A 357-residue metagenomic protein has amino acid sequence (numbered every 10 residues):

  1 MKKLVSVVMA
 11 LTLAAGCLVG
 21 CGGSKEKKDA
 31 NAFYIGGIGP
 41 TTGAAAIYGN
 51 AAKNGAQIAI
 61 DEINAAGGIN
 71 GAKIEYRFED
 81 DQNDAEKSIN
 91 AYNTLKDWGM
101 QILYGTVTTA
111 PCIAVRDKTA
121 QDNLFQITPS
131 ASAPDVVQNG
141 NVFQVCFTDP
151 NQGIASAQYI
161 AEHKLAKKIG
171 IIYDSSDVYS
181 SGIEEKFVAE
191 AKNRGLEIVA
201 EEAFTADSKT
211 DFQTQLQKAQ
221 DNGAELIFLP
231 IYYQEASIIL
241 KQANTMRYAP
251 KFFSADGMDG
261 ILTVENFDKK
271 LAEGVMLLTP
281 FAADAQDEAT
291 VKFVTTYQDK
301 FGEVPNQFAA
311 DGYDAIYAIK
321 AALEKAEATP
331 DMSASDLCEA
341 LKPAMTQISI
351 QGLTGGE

Functional and structural regions predicted by a protein language model:
M1-L11: Positively charged n-region of N-terminal signal peptides that target proteins for export
V7, G22-E357: Extracytosolic ligand-binding ectodomains
G16-G20: C-terminal motif of bacterial Sec signal peptides marking the signal peptidase cleavage site
